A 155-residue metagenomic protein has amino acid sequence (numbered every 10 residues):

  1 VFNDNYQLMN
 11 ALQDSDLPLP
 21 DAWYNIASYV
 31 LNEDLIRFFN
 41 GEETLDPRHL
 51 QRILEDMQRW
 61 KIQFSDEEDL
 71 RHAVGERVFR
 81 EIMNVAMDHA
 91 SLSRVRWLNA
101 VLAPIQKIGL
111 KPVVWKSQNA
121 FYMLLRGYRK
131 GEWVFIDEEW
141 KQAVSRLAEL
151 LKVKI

Functional and structural regions predicted by a protein language model:
V1-I155: Extended alpha-helical scaffold segments
